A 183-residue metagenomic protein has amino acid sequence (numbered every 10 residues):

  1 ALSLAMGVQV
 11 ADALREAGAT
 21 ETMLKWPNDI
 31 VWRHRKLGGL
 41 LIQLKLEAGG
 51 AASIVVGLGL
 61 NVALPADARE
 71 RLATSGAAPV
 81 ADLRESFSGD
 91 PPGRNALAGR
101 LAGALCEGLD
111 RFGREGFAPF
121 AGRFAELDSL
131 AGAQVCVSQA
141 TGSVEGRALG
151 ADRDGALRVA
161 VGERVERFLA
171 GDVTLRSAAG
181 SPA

Functional and structural regions predicted by a protein language model:
L4-T22, W32-A183: Long, positively charged amphipathic alpha-helical accessory segments at protein N-termini or as interdomain linkers
W26: A cytosolic small-molecule/anion-sensing beta-strand core signal
